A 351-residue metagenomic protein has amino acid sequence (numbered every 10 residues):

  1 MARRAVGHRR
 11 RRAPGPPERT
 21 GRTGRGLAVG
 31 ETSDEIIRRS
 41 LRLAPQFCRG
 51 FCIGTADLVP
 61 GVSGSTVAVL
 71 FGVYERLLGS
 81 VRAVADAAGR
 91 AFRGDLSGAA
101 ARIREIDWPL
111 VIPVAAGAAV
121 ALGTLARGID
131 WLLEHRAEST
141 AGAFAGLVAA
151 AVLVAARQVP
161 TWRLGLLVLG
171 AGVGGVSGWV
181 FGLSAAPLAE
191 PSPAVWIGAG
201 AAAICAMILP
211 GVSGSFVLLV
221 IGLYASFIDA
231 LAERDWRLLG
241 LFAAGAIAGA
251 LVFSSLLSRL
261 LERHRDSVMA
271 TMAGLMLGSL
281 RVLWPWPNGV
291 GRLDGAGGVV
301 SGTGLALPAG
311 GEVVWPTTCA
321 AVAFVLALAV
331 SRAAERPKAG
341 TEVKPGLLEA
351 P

Functional and structural regions predicted by a protein language model:
R4-A5, P16-L58, V62-P351: Multi-pass membrane proteins that catalyze or facilitate reactions on polyprenyl-/lipid-phosphate substrates and their
